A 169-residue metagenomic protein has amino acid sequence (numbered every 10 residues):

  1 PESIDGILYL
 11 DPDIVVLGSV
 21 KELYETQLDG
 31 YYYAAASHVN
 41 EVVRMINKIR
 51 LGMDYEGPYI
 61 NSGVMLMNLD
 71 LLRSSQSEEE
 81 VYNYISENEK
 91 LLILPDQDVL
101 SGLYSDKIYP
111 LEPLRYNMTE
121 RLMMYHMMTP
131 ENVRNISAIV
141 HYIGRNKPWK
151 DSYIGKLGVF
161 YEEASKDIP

Functional and structural regions predicted by a protein language model:
P1-V43, L66-M67: GT-A fold catalytic core of metal-dependent nucleotide-sugar glycosyltransferases, centered on the diacidic
E2, Y9, L28, G57-Y59 (+2 more regions): A generic fold-level signal
L8-D11, A35-R44, Y84-N88, E112-T119: Short linear motifs at secondary-structure transitions and domain/linker junctions
Y24, L51-M53, E80-Y84: Short, surface-exposed, charged loop/turn segments at secondary-structure junctions
Y33-M53, N146-E163: A short, conserved beta-to-alpha structural element at the edge of catalytic cores that scaffolds binding
I49-Y55, Y125-M128: Short, P/G- and charge-enriched loop/turn segments at secondary-structure junctions
M53-V64: A recurrent flexible, glycine/aromatic-enriched loop bordering the glycosyltransferase active site that acts as
S62, M67-P169: A glycosyltransferase accessory/donor-loop signature
